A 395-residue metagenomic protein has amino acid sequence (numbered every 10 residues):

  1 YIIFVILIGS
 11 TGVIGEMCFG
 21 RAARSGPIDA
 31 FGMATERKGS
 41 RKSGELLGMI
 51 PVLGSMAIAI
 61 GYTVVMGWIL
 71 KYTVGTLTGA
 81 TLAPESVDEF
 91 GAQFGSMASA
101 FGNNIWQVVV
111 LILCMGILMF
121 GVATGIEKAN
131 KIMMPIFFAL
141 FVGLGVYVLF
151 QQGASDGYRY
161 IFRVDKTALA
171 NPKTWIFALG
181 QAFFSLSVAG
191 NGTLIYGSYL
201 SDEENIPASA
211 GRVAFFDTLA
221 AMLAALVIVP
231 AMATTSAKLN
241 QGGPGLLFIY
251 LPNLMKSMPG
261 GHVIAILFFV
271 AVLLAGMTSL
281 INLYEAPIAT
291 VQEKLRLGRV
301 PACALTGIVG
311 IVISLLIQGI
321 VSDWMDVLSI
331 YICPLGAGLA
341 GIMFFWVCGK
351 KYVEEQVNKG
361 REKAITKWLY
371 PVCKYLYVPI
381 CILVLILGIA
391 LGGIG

Functional and structural regions predicted by a protein language model:
Y1-G39, A231, T235-S236, I342-K350: Juxtamembrane transmembrane-helix boundary signature
S25-I50, T63-A123, S155-I176, Q241-F248 (+3 more regions): Inter-helical loop and helix-membrane interface segments of multi-pass membrane transporters/permeases
K42-A59, F94-A98, V110-M133, I195-E203 (+2 more regions): Membrane-water interface regions at transmembrane-helix termini and the short interhelical loops of multi-pass membrane
M66-A98, Y199-E203, A208, R212-A220 (+3 more regions): Helix-loop-helix connectors at the membrane interface of multi-pass transporters/channels
N104-I105, F216-M222, H262-A265, L274-M277 (+2 more regions): Loop-to-transmembrane helix boundary motifs in multi-pass membrane proteins
E127, K131-M277, P301-A302: Membrane-embedded translocation segments of transport machinery
L274-L283, C303-I313, S329-Q356: Hydrophobic alpha-helical segments of multi-pass membrane transport proteins
V321-F345, I365-G395: A generic transmembrane alpha-helix motif of multi-pass inner-membrane proteins
